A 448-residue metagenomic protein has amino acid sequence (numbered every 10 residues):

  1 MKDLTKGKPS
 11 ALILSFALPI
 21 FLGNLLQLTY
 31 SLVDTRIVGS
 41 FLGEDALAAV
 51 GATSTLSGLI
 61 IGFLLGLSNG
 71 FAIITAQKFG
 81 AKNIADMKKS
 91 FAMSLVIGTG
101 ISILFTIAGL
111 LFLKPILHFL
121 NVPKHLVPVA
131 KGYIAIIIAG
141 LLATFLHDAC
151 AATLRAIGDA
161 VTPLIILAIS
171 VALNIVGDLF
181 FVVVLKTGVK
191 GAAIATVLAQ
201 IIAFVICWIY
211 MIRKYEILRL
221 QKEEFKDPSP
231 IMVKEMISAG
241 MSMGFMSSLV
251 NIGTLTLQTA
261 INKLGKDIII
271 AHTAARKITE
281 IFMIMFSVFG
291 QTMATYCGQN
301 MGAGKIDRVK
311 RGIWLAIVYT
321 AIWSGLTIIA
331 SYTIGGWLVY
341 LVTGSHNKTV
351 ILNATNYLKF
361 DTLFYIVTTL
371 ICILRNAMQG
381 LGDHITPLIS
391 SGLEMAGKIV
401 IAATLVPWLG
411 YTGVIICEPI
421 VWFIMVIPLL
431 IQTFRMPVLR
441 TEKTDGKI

Functional and structural regions predicted by a protein language model:
M1-A17, T75-G140, K186-M241, C297-L363 (+1 more regions): Short alpha-helical transmembrane segments in multi-pass integral membrane proteins
L4-L42, T55-G70, I74, T99-T106 (+4 more regions): N-terminal transmembrane alpha-helices
S15-D34, I136, H147, S170 (+4 more regions): Transmembrane helical elements of multi-pass membrane transporters/channels
I20, N24, R36, I73 (+15 more regions): Transmembrane alpha-helix boundary and packing residues in multipass membrane permease domains and related
N24-L28, G62, S102, T106 (+10 more regions): Residue-level hotspots within the lipid-embedded alpha helices of multi-pass solute transporters
T29-A48, L117-K124, F180-T187, S248-K277 (+4 more regions): Helix-terminus/linker motif at the lipid-water interface of multi-pass membrane proteins
L47-I107, T144-P163, A271-G335, T368-S390: Small-residue-rich hydrophobic transmembrane alpha-helices
S68, I136-R155, P163-V171, A192-C207 (+4 more regions): Short runs within selected transmembrane alpha-helices of multi-pass transporters and secretion channels
